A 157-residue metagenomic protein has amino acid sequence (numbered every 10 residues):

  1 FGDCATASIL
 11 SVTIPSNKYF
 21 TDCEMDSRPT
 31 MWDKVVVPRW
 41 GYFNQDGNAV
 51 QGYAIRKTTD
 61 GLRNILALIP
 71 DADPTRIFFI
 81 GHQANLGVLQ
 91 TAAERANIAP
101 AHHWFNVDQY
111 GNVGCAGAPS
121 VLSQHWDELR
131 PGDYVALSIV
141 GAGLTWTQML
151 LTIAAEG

Functional and structural regions predicted by a protein language model:
F1-R56, D60, V140, T152-G157: Condensing-enzyme catalytic core mediating Claisen C-C bond formation in acyl metabolism
I9, D71, F79-G81: Generic low-polarity alpha-helical segments
V12-S16, I65-L68, R95, H125-L129: Change "in soluble alpha/beta enzymes" to "in soluble alpha/beta proteins
Y19, A72-T75, P131: Short loop/turn motifs at secondary-structure junctions
V35-I77, G87-P100: Conserved active-site "lid/cap" helical segment
T59, I77-G157: Claisen-condensing/thiolase-fold acyl-transfer catalytic domains that form or cleave C-C bonds in fatty acid
